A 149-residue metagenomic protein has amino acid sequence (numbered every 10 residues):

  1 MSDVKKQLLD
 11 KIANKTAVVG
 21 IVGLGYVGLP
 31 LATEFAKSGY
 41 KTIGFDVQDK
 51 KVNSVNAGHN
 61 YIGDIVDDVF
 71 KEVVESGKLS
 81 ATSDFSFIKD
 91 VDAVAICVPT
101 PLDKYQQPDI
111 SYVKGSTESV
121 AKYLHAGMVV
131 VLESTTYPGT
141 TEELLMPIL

Functional and structural regions predicted by a protein language model:
D3-H59: NAD(P)+-binding Rossmann beta1-loop-alpha1 motif at the extreme N-terminus of oxidoreductases
T33, K37, S86-K89, S111-K114 (+2 more regions): Amphipathic, non-transmembrane alpha-helical secondary structure
H59, F70, V74, L145-L149: Conserved hydrophobic residues forming the short capping helix/wall of the S-adenosyl-L-methionine
I62-G63: N-terminal FAD cofactor-binding segment of flavoenzymes
D68-A93, L102, A121-L124: A structured beta-alpha segment of the ubiquitous adenosine-cofactor-binding alpha/beta core
V94-I96, L132: Redox-cofactor binding/interface segments in oxidoreductases and associated redox assembly factors
P101-L149: Rossmann-like NAD(P)(H) cofactor-binding subdomain of soluble oxidoreductases
